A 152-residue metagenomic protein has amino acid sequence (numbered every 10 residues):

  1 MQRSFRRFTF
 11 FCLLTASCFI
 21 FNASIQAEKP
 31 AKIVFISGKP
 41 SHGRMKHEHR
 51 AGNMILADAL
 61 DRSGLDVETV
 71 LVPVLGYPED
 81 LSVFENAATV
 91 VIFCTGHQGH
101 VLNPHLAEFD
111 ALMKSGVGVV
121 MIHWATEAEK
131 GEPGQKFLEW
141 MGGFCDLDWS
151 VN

Functional and structural regions predicted by a protein language model:
M1-R6: N-terminal secretory signal peptides that target proteins for export/translocation
T9-N22: Bacterial N-terminal signal peptides
C12-L13, G52, P133: Alpha-helical structural motif
A27-A87: Aromatic-Pro/Gly-enriched surface loop or interdomain linker that acts as a lid/target-recognition segment
K32-S37, E68-L71, T89-C94, M113 (+2 more regions): Structural recognition of the beta-strand scaffold that forms the well-ordered cores of secreted hydrolase catalytic
H42-G43, T89-H100: The substrate-binding groove and active-site-proximal loops of carbohydrate-active enzymes, especially glycoside
G99-N152: A glycine-rich, often tryptophan-bearing local segment used as a flexible ligand/cofactor-contacting loop or short
